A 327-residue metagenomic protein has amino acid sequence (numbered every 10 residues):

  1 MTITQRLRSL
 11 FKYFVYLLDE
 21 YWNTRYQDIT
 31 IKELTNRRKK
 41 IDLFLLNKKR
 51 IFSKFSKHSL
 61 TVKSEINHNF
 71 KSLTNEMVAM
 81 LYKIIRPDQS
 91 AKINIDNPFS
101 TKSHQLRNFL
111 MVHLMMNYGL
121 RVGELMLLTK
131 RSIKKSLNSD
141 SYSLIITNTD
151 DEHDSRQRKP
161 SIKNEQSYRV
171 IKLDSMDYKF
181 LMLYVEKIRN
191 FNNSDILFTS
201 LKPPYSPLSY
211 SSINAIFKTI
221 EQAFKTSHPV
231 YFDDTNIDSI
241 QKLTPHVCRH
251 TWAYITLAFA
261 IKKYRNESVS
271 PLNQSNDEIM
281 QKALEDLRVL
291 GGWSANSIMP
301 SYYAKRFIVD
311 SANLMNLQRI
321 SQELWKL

Functional and structural regions predicted by a protein language model:
M1-R38: Non-catalytic DNA-binding core/recognition domains of DNA-processing enzymes
E20-N23, M115-S141: Short, charged phosphate-coordinating catalytic segments
Y26-A91: Flexible interdomain linker/hinge and immediately adjacent N-terminus of the catalytic tyrosine-recombinase domain
I84-V122: Basic, Lys/Arg- and aromatic-enriched nucleic-acid-binding interface segment
Q89, I93-N97, L127-F180: Conserved tyrosine-mediated DNA breakage-rejoining catalytic core shared by Y-recombinases
R156-M182, D195-E221, Q241-P245: C-terminal catalytic core of Y-nucleophile DNA break-rejoin enzymes
N214-V289, W293: Short, basic (Lys/Arg/His-rich) helix/loop patches that form interaction surfaces in the mid-to-C-terminal regions
E278-L284, V289-Q318: Catalytic-site neighborhood detector that most strongly recognizes the C-terminal catalytic loop/helix of tyrosine
